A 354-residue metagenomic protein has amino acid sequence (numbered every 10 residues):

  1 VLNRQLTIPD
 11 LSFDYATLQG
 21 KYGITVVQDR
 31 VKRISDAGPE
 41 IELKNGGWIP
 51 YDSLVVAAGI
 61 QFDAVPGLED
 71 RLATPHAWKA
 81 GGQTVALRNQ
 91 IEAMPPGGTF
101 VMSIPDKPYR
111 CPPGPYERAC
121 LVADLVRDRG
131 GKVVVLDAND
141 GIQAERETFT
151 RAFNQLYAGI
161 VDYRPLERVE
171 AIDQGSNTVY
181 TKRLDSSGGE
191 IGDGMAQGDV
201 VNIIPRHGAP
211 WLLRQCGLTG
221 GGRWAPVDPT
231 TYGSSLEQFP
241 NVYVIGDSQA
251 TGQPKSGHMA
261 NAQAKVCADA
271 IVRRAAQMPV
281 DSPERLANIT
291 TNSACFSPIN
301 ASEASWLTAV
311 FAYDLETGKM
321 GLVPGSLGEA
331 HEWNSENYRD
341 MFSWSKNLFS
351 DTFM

Functional and structural regions predicted by a protein language model:
V1-T25, D106-E147: Beta1-alpha1 glycine-rich phosphate/pyrophosphate-binding loop at the start of Rossmann-like nucleotide-binding domains
K21-E42, I49, D124-R223, P279: A Rossmann-like FAD-binding core segment of flavoenzymes
I24-E117, L121-R127, N202: FAD-binding core/adjacent interface of flavoenzyme oxidoreductases
E69-P96, Q197-A262: FAD-site-proximal beta/loop scaffold in flavoenzymes
T99, G130-V134, N241: Residues at the starts of beta-strands that form the adenosine-phosphate
V101, R110, G114, R118 (+7 more regions): Residues forming the flavin
I245-T291, S297: A conserved FAD-binding loop/helix module that cradles the flavin
A304-M354: C-terminal auxiliary extensions adjacent to catalytic cores
